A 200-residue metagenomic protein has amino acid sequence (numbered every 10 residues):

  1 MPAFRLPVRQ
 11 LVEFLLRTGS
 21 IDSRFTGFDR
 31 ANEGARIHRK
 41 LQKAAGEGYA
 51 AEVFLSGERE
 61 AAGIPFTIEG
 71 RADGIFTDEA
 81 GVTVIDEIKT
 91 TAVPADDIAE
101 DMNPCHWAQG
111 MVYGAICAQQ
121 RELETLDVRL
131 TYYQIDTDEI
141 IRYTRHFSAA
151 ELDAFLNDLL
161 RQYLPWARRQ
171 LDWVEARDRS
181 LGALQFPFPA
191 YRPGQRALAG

Functional and structural regions predicted by a protein language model:
M1-V82: Metal-dependent nuclease catalytic cores that hydrolyze phosphodiester bonds in DNA/RNA, characterized by
P2-S20, T125-Y132, R168-D178: Short, compositionally biased low-complexity segments
F25, D29, I98-C105, A190: Conserved aromatic-histidine-acidic binding/catalytic patches
R36, C105-A108, F147-D158, A190-A197: Generic recognition of stable, solvent-exposed alpha-helical segments in well-folded globular domains
E58-D153: Mg2+/Mn2+-dependent nuclease catalytic core
A150-G182: Polybasic (Lys/Arg-rich)
D172-G200: Conserved pre-motif I regulatory segment
